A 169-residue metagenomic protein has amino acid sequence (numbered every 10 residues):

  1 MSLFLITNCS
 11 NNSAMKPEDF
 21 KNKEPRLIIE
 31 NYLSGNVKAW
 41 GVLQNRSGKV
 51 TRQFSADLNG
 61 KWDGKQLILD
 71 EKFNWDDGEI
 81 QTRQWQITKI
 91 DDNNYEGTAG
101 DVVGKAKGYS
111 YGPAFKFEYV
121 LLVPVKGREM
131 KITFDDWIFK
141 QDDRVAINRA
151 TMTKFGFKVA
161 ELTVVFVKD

Functional and structural regions predicted by a protein language model:
M1-K49, K61, D169: Amphipathic/hydrophobic helical signal segments and adjacent flexible N-terminal regions that mediate secretion
K21-P25, S55-A56, D101-K105, T133-D135: Short structured motifs
W40, Q44-V125: Central antiparallel beta-sheet cores of small beta-barrel/beta-sandwich binding domains
V50-A56, E129-F134, K158-L162: Amphipathic hydrophobic-ligand
P124-R128, D136-F139: Exposed beta-sheet edge/beta-hairpin loop segments within beta-rich domains
D135-D136, K140-D169: Glycine-rich, aromatic-bearing surface loops/beta-hairpins
